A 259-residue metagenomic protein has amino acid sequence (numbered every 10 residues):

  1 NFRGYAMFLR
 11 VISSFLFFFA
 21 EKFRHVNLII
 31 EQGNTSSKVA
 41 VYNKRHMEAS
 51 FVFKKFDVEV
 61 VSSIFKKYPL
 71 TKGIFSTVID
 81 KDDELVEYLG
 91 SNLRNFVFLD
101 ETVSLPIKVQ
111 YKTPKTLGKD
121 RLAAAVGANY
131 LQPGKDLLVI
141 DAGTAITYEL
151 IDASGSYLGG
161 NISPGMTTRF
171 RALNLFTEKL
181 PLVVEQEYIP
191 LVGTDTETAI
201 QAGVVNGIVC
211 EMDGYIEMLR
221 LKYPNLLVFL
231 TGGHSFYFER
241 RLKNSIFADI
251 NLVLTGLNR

Functional and structural regions predicted by a protein language model:
M7-A20, R24-L105: N-terminal glycine/serine-rich phosphate-binding loop of ATP-dependent small-molecule kinases, especially carbohydrate
H25-K44, A128, G134-Y157, L173: Gly/Thr-rich phosphate-binding beta-strand-loop-beta motif of the actin/hexokinase/Hsp70
S36, F75-E84, N225-R241: Glycine-rich phosphate-binding loops at beta-strand->alpha-helix junctions
A49-F51, L137-F170, V228, F247-L252: Glycine-rich phosphate-binding loop of actin/hexokinase-like ATP-binding domains
F51, Y188-L227, H234, S245-I246: Adenine-nucleotide phosphate-binding core of ATP-dependent small-molecule kinases
P106-L137, L254-R259: Conserved phosphate-binding catalytic cores of ATP/NTP-utilizing and phosphoryl-transfer enzymes
K119, A124-P133, L158-Q201: Glycine-rich phosphate-binding loop plus the immediately following alpha-helix
E178, V205, I246-R259: Glycine-rich phosphate-binding/hydrolytic loop that grips phosphoryl groups
